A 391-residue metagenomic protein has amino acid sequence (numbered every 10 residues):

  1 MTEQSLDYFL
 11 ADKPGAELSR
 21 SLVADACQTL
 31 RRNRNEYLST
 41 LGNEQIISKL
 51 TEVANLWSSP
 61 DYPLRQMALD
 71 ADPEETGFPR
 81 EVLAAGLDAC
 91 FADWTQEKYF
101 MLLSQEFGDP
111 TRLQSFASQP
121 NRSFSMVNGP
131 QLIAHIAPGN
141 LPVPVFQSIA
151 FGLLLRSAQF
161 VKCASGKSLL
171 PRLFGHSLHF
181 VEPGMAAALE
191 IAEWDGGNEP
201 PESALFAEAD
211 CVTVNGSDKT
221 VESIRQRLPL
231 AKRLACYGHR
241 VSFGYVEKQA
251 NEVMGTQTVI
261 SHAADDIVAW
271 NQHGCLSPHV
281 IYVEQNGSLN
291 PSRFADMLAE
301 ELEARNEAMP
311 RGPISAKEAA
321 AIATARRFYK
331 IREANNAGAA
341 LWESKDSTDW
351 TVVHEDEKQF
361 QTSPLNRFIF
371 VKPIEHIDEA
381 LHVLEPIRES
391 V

Functional and structural regions predicted by a protein language model:
M1-P130: N-terminal Rossmann-like NAD(P)+-binding subdomain of aldehyde/semialdehyde dehydrogenases
A26, T256-A264, P291-E301: Well-ordered, non-membrane alpha-helical segments in soluble/globular domains
L103-V181: Conserved small-residue-rich beta-alpha loop and adjacent elements that most often cradle the phosphate/pyrophosphate
S104, S118-A137, W194-E208, S347-W350 (+1 more regions): Donor nucleotide-activated moiety binding/catalytic core segment of transferases that use nucleotide-activated donors
L155-F160, M185-A186, A204-D210, E385-S390: Short, surface-exposed connector motifs at secondary-structure boundaries
E182-Q285: Conserved NAD(P)+-binding/catalytic subdomain of aldehyde/semialdehyde dehydrogenases
N271-P278, Y282-S390: NAD(P)-dependent aldehyde/semialdehyde dehydrogenase
